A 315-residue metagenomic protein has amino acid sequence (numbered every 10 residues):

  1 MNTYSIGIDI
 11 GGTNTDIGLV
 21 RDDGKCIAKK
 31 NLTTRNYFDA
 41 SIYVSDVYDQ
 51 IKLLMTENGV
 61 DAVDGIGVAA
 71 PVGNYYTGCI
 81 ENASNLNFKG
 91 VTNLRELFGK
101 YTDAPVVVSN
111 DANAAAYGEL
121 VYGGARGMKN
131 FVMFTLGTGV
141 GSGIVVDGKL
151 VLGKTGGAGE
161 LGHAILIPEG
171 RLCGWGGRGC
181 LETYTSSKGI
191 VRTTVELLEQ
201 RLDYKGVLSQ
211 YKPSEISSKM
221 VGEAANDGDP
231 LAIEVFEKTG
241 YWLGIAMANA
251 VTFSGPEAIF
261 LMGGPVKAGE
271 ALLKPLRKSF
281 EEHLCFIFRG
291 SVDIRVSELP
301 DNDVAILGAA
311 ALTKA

Functional and structural regions predicted by a protein language model:
N2-S45, D61, C79-N82, G156: Short glycine-rich, Thr/Ser-proximal phosphate-binding strand/loop in the N-terminal lobe of ATP-dependent enzymes
N14, A250, P256-F280: Glycine-rich phosphate-binding loops at beta-strand->alpha-helix junctions
V20, V107-V121, K267-A315: Glycine-rich phosphate-binding/hydrolytic loop that grips phosphoryl groups
C26-A62, N93, D227, E234 (+1 more regions): N-terminal phosphate-binding loop and adjacent alpha-helix
A40-Y48, T56, A62-I66, V72-V132 (+1 more regions): Glycine-rich phosphate-binding loop and adjoining helix at the ATP-binding site of ATP-dependent phosphoryl-transfer
V47-I66, T102-V106, L198, Q210 (+1 more regions): Phosphate/pyrophosphate-binding loops at sites that engage ATP/ADP/AMP, CoA/4′-phosphopantetheine, polyphosphate
R126-T185: Glycine-rich phosphate-binding loop of actin/hexokinase-like ATP-binding domains
Y184-F260, V292-D293: A mobile "lid/hinge" subdomain adjacent to the ATP/sugar-phosphate binding pocket shared across diverse ATP-dependent
